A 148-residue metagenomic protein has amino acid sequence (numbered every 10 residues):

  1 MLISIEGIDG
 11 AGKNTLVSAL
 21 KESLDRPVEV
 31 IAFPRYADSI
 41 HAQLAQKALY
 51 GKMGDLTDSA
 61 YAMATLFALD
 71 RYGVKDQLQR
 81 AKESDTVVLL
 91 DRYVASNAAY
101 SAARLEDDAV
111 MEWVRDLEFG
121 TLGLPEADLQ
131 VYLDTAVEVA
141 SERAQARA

Functional and structural regions predicted by a protein language model:
M1, P27, T86-V87, L129: The start of beta-strands in P-loop NTPase/AAA+ ATPase cores
I3-I5: Hydrophobic anchor at the beta1->P-loop junction of P-loop NTPases
G10-A11: ATP-binding Walker
N14: Walker A/P-loop
V28-L122: ATP-dependent small-molecule kinase phosphotransfer cores that center on conserved nucleotide phosphate-binding segments
A48, R143-A148: Conserved AAA+ ATPase "sensor/coupling" helix adjacent to the nucleotide-binding pocket
L90-Y93, E112-V114, G123-A144: Conserved phosphate-donor/acceptor-positioning beta-strand/loop module used by diverse small-molecule
